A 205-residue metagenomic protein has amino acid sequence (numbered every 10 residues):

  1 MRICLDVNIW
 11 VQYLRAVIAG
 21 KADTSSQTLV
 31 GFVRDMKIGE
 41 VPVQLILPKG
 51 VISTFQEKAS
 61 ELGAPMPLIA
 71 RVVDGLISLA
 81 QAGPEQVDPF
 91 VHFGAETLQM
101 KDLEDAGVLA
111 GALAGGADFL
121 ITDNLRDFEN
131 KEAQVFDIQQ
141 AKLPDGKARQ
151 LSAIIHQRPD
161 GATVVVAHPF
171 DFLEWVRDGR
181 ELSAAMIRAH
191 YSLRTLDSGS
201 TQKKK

Functional and structural regions predicted by a protein language model:
M1-L47: Short, well-structured N-terminal submotif of metal-dependent ribonuclease cores
V7, K49, D123-L125: Residues immediately flanking
Q12-Y13, S53-Q56, F128-K131: Short catalytic/ligand-binding loop motif for oxyanion handling, primarily in non-cytosolic enzymes, centered on
A16-D23, L98-K101, N130-K142: Short, flexible/disordered intra-domain loops and linkers
A22-V30, P67-V72, P144-A148: Well-ordered, non-membrane alpha-helical segments in soluble/globular domains
K37, V41, I46-G94, W175-G179 (+1 more regions): PIN-domain endoribonuclease scaffold, especially VapC-family toxins
Q81-F119, L125, E129-Q134, H190-K205: Active-site neighborhoods of divalent-metal-dependent phosphate/nucleic-acid chemistry enzymes
L125-K205: Acidic, PIN/NYN-like endoribonuclease modules and their adjacent C-terminal/linker elements
